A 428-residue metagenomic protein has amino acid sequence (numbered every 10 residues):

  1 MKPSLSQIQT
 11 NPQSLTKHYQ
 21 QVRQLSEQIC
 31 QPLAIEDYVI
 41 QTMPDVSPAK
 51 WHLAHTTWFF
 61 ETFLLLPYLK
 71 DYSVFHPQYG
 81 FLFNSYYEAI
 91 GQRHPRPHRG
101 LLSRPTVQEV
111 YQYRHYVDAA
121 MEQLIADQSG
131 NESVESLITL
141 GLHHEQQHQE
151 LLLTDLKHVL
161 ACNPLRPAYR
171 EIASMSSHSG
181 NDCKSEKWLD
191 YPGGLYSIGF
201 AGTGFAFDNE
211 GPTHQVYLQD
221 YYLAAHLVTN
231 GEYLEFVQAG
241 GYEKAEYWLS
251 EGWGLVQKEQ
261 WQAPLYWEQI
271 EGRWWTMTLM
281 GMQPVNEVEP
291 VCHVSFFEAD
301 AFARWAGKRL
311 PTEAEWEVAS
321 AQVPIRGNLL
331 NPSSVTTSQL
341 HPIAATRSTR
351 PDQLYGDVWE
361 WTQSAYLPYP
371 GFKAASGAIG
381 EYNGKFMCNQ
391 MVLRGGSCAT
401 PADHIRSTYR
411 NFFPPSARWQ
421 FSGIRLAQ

Functional and structural regions predicted by a protein language model:
K2-S47, W51-W58, T62-A120, L124 (+9 more regions): Disulfide-stabilized, aromatic/cysteine-rich ligand-recognition loop
Q7-Q13, N181-C183, S348-R350: Extreme N-terminus of proteins, especially the signal/transit-peptide cleavage junction and the first residues
G141, E145-Q147, L151, D155 (+5 more regions): Functional-site microenvironments in short loops/helix caps that host divalent-cation chemistry
